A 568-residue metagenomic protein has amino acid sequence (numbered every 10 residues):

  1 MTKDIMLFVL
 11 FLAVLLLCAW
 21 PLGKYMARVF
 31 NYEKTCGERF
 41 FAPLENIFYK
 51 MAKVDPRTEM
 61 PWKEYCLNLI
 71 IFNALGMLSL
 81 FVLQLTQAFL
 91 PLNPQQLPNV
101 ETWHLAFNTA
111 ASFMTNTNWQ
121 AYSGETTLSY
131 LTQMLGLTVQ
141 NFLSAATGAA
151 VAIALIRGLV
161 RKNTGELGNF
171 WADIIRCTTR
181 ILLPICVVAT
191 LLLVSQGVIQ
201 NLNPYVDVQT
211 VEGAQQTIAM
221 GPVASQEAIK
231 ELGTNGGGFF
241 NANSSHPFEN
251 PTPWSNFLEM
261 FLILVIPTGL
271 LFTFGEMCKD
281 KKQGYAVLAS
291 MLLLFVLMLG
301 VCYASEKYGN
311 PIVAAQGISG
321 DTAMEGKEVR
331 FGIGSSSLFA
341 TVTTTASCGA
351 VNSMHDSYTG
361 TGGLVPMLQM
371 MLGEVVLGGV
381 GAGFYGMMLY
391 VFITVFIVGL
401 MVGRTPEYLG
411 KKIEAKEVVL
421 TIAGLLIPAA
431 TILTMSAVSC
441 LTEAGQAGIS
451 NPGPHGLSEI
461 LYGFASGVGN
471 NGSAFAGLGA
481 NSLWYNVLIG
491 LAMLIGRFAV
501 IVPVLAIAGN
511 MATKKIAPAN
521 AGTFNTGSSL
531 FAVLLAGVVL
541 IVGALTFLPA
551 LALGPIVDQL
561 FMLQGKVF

Functional and structural regions predicted by a protein language model:
M1-F568: Membrane-proximal intracellular helices of multi-pass ion channels
